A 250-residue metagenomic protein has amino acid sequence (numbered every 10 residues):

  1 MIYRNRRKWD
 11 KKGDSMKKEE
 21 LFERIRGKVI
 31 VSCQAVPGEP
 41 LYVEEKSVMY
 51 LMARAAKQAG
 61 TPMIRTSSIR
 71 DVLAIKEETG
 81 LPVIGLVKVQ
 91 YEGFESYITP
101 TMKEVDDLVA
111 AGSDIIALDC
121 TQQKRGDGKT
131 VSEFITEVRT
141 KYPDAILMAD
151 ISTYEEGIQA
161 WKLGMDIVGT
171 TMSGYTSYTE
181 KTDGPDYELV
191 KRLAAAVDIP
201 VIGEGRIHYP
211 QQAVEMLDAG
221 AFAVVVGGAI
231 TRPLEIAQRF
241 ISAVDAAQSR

Functional and structural regions predicted by a protein language model:
M1-S15: Short, Lys/Arg-enriched N-terminal segments with co-localized hydrophobic residues within the first ~10-30 amino acids
M16, V29, Q34-G38, E155 (+1 more regions): Alpha/beta catalytic cores of nucleotide-metabolism and tRNA/nucleoside-modifying enzymes
M16-D106, L147, E155-K162: Conserved N-terminal beta1-alpha1 strand-loop-helix module at the mouth
V29-C33, I64, V83-V87, I116-L118 (+4 more regions): Hydrophobic faces of well-ordered beta-strands that scaffold small-molecule active sites in alpha/beta enzyme cores
G60, T79-V83, A111-I115, Y142-D144 (+4 more regions): Glycine-enriched alpha-helix->loop->beta-strand junction motifs that scaffold or abut catalytic
R65-L81, S96-T101, C120-V138, E155-E156 (+3 more regions): Active-site-adjacent beta->alpha loops and helix N-cap segments on the catalytic face of soluble alpha/beta enzymes
Q90-Y91, A111-R125, V168-E180, A219-R239: Glycine-rich phosphate-binding active-site loops on the catalytic face of alpha/beta enzymes
S152-T182: Histidine/lysine/aspartate-rich catalytic loop segments that bind and position anionic ligands
